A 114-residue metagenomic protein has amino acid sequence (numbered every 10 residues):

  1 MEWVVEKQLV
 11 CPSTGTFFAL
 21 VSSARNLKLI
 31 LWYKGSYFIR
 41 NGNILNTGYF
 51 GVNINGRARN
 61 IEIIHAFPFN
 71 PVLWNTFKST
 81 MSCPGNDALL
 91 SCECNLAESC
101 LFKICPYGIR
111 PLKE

Functional and structural regions predicted by a protein language model:
M1-S13: Structural detector for short beta-strands of small beta-barrel domains
T14-L20: Short aromatic-glycine-enriched beta-strand elements
S22-K28, T80, D87: Short solvent-exposed strand/turn elements
R25-I39: Beta-strand/loop nucleic-acid-binding surfaces
F50-E62: Short, Lys/Arg- and Gly-enriched loop/turn segments at beta-strand edges
I61-E114: Glycine- and charge-enriched low-complexity intrinsically disordered segments
